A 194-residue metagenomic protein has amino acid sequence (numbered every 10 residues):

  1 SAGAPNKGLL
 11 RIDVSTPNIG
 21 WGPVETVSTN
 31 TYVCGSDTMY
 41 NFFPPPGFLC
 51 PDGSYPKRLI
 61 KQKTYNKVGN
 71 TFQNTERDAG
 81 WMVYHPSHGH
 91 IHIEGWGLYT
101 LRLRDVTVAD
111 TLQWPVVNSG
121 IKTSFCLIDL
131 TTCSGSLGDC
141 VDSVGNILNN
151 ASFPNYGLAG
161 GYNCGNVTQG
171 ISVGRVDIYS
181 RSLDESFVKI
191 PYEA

Functional and structural regions predicted by a protein language model:
S1-V33: Boundary/junction segments of secreted and surface-exposed precursor proteins
A4-G8, I91-I93, D184-I190: Solvent-exposed loop and beta-edge segments used for protein-protein assembly and interaction
T26-G97, G120: Short coil-to-beta strand junction motifs in C2/discoidin
W96-G97, T107-E193: Exoplasmic/lumenal beta-rich domain surfaces
Y99-L101: Conserved aromatic beta-strand anchor motif in extracellular beta-sandwich/beta-rich domains
